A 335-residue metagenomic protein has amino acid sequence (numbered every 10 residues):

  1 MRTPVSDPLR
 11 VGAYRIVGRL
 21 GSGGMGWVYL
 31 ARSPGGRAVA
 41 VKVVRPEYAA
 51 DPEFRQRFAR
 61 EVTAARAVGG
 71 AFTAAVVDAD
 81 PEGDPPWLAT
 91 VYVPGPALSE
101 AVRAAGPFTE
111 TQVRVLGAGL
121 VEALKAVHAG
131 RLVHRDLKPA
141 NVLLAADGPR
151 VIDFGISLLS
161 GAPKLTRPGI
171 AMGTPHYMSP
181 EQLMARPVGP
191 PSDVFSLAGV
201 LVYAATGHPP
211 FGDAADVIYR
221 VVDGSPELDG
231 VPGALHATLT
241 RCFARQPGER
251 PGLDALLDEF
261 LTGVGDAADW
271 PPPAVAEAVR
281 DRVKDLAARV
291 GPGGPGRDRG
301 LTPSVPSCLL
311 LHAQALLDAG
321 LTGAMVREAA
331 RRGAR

Functional and structural regions predicted by a protein language model:
V17-G23, V28: Protein kinase glycine-rich loop
R45-A67: AlphaC helix of the eukaryotic protein kinase fold
A79: Activation-segment/catalytic-loop signature of the eukaryotic protein kinase fold
G83-A97, A101: Conserved short submotifs of the Hanks-type protein kinase catalytic core that shape the nucleotide-binding pocket
L116-G117: Activation segment signature within eukaryotic-like protein kinase domains
L120-L132: Protein kinase catalytic-loop region centered on the HRD/HxD motif
D193: Conserved catalytic-loop aspartate of Hanks-type protein kinases
D266-E328: Regulatory extensions appended to serine/threonine kinase catalytic cores
